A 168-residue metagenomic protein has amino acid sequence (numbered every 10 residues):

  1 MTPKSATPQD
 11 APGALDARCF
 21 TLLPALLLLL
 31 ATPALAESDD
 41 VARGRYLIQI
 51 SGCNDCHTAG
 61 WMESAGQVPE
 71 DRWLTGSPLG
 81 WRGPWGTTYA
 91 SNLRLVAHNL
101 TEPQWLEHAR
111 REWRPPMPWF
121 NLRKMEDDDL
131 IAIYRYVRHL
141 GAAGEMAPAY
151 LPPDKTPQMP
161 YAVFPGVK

Functional and structural regions predicted by a protein language model:
M1-A17: N-terminal secretory signal peptides that target proteins for export/translocation
C19-A31: Bacterial N-terminal signal peptides
L29-Q49, W61-A65, E102: Electrostatic cytochrome c docking/interface patches
D39, I50, T58-T88, W119-K168: Flexible coil segments in periplasmic/lumen-exposed cytochrome c-class electron-transfer proteins
A42-Y46, N54, S91, P103 (+3 more regions): Solvent-exposed, polar/charged alpha-helical surfaces in well-ordered, non-transmembrane soluble domains, broadly
G86-T101: Peptidoglycan-targeting cell-wall enzymes and recognition modules
R94-H98, E107-H108, W119-N121: A structural feature that tracks compact, well-ordered secondary-structure segments with a strong bias toward
